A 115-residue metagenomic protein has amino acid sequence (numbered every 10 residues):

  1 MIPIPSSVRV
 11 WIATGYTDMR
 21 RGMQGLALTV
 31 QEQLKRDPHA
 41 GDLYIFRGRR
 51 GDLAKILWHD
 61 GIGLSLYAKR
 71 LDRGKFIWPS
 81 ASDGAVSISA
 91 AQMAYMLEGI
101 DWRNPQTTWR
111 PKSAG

Functional and structural regions predicted by a protein language model:
M1-G115: Polybasic/polar functional segments that serve as interface/processing modules
